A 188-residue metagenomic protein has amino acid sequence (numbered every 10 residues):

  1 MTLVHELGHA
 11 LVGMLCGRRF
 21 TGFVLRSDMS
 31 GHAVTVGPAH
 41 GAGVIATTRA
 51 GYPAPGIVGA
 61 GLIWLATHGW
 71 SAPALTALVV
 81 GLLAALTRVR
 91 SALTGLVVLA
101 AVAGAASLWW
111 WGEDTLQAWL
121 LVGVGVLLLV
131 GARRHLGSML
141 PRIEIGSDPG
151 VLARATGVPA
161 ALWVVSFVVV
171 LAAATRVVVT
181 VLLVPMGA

Functional and structural regions predicted by a protein language model:
M1-V44: Small-residue-rich helix-interface/hinge motifs
A33-M186: Metalloprotease/metallohydrolase-associated module, dominated by Zn2+-dependent proteases
